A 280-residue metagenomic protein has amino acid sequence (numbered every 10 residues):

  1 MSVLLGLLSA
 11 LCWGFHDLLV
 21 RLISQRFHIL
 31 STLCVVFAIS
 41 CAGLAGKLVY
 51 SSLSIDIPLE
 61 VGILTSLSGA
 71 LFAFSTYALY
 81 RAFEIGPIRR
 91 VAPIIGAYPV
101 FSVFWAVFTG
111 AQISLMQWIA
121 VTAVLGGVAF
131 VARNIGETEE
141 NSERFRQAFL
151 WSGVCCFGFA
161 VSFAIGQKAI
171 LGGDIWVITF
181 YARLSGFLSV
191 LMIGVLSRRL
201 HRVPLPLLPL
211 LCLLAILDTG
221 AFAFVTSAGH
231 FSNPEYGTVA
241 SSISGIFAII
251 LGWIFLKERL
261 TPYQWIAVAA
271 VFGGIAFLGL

Functional and structural regions predicted by a protein language model:
M1-F15, L19-L67, T76-G86, R133-W151 (+4 more regions): Membrane-interface interhelical linkers
L8, V35, L67, I94-A97 (+4 more regions): Hydrophobic core positions of alpha-helical segments in small-molecule transporters and transporter systems
G14, L18, A45, G69-F74 (+8 more regions): Hydrophobic/small/kink-forming positions within alpha-helical transmembrane segments of polytopic membrane proteins
T32-L33, I178-T179, G237: Juxtamembrane helix-start motifs in multi-pass secondary transporters
A38-L44, F104-A106, M116-I135, Y263-L280: Hydrophobic transmembrane alpha-helices of multi-pass small-molecule transport proteins
I39-G43, I94-F108, S185-S189, A221-F224 (+2 more regions): Alpha-helical transmembrane segments of compact multi-pass small-molecule transporters, enriched in specific families
L44-S54, S102-Q117, F157-L171, D218-P234 (+1 more regions): Hydrophobic alpha-helical transmembrane segments in multi-pass integral membrane proteins
L79, Y98-I119, V131, I193-R198 (+1 more regions): C-terminal transmembrane-helix exit sites in multi-pass transporters
